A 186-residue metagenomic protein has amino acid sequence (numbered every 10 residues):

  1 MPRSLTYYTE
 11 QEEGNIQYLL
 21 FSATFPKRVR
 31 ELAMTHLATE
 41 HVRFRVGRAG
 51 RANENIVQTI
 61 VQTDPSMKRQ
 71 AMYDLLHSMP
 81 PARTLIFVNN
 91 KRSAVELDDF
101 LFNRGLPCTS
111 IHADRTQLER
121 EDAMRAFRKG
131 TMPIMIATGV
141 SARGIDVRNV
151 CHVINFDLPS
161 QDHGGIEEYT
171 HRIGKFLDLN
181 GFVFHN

Functional and structural regions predicted by a protein language model:
M1-N186: Conserved helicase RecA-like core
